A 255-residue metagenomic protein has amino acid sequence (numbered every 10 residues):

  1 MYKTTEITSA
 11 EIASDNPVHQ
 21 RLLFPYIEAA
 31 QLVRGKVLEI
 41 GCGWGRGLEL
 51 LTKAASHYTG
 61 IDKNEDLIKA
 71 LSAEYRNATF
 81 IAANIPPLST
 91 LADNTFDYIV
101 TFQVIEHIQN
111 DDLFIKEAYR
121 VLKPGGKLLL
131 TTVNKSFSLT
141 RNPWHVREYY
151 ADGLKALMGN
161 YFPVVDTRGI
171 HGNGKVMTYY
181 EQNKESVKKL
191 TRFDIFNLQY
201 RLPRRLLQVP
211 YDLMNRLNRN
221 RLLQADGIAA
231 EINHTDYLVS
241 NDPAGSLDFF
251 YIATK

Functional and structural regions predicted by a protein language model:
M1-N94, Y98-F102, D112-I115, A151 (+3 more regions): Conserved N-terminal segment of class I S-adenosyl-L-methionine
F102-I105, T131: Residues lining the SAM
D112-P124: A short glycine-rich, Lys/Arg-flanked "PGG" loop and its adjoining helix->strand segment in the class I
G126-T132: Conserved beta-strand signature within the Rossmann-like core of class I S-adenosyl-L-methionine
V133-S138, E148, G169-G174: Short "lid" loop at the C-terminus of a central beta-strand within the Rossmann-like core of SAM-dependent
S138-A156: Acceptor-substrate binding/catalytic loop of class I
I170-K255: A C-terminal cap/extension of S-adenosyl-L-methionine-dependent methyltransferases that defines the acceptor-substrate
